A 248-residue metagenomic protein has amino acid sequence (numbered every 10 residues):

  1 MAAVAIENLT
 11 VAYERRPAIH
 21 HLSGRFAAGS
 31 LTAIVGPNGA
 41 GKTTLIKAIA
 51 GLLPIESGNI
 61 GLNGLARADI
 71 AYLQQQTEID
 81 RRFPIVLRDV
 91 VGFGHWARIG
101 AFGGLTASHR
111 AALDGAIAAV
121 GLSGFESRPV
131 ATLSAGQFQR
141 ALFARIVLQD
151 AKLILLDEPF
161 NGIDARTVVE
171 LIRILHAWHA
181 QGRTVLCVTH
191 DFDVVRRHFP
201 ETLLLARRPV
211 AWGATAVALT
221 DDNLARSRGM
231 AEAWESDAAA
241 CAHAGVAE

Functional and structural regions predicted by a protein language model:
V35-P37: The feature captures the beta-strand-to-loop junction immediately N-terminal to the Walker
I55-I70: Conserved ABC transporter NBD signature motif
A107-F125: Conserved ABC ATPase "signature" region
I154-E158: Catalytic Walker B motif of ABC-type/P-loop ATPase nucleotide-binding domains
T189-H190: H-loop/switch region of ABC-family ATPase nucleotide-binding domains
E201-T215: H-loop (His-switch) and adjacent beta-strand-loop-beta switch element of ABC-type ATPase nucleotide-binding domains
A216-E248: ABC ATPase nucleotide-binding domains
